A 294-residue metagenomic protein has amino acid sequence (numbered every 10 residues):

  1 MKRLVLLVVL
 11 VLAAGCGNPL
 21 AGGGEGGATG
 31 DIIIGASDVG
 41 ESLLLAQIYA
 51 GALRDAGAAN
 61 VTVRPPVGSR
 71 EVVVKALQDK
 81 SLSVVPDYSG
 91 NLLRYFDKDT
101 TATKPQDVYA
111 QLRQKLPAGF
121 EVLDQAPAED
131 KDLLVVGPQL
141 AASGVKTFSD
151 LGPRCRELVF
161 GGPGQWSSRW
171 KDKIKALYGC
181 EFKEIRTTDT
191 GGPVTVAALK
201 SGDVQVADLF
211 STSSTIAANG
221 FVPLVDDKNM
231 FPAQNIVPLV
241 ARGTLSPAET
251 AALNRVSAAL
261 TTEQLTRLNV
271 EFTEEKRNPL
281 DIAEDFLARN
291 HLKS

Functional and structural regions predicted by a protein language model:
V11-G15: C-terminal motif of bacterial Sec signal peptides marking the signal peptidase cleavage site
C16-L20: Bacterial signal peptide processing site
A28-S42, A59-P65, R156-G162: Short, well-ordered beta-strand elements
G40-N60, Q78, D172-A176: Short, polar/charged alpha-helical segment
V74, S83, F160-D227: Ligand-binding pocket segment of bilobal, Venus flytrap-like solute-binding proteins
F96-L123, D203-V206, T215-K228: Ligand-binding "clamshell"
P105-F160, A258-T262: A conserved helix-loop-strand patch within extracytoplasmic ligand-binding domains of the periplasmic binding
D132-A141, Q234-P247: A bilobed periplasmic-binding-protein/Venus flytrap-type ligand-binding module shared by bacterial periplasmic
